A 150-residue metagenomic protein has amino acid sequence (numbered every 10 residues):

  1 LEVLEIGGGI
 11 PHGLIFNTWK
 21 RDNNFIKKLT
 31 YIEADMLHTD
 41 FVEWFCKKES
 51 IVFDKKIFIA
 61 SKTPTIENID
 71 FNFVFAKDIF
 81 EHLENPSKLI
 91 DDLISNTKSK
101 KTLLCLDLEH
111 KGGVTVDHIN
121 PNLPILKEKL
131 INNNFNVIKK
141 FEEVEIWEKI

Functional and structural regions predicted by a protein language model:
L1-G9: Conserved class I S-adenosyl-L-methionine
P11-F53, I57: Class I SAM-dependent methyltransferase SAM/SAH-binding core
T63-N68: Short conserved loop adjoining the S-adenosyl-L-methionine
F75: A conserved beta-strand element that flanks and buttresses the S-adenosyl-L-methionine
I79: Hydrophobic adenine-recognition pocket in adenosine-nucleotide-binding enzymes
L83-L93: A short, conserved alpha-helix within the catalytic core of class I
K100-E109: Conserved beta-strand signature within the Rossmann-like core of class I S-adenosyl-L-methionine
D117-F141: Conserved Class I S-adenosyl-L-methionine
